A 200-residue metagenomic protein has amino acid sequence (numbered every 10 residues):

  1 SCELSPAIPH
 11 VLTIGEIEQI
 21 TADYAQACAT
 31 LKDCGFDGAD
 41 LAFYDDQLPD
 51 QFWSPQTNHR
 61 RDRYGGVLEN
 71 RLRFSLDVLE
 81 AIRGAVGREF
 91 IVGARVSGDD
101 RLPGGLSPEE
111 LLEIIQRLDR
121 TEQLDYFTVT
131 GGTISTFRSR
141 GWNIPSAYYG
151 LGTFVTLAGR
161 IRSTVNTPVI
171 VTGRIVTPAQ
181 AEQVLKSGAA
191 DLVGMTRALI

Functional and structural regions predicted by a protein language model:
S1-I200: Flavin-dependent oxidoreductase catalytic cores
